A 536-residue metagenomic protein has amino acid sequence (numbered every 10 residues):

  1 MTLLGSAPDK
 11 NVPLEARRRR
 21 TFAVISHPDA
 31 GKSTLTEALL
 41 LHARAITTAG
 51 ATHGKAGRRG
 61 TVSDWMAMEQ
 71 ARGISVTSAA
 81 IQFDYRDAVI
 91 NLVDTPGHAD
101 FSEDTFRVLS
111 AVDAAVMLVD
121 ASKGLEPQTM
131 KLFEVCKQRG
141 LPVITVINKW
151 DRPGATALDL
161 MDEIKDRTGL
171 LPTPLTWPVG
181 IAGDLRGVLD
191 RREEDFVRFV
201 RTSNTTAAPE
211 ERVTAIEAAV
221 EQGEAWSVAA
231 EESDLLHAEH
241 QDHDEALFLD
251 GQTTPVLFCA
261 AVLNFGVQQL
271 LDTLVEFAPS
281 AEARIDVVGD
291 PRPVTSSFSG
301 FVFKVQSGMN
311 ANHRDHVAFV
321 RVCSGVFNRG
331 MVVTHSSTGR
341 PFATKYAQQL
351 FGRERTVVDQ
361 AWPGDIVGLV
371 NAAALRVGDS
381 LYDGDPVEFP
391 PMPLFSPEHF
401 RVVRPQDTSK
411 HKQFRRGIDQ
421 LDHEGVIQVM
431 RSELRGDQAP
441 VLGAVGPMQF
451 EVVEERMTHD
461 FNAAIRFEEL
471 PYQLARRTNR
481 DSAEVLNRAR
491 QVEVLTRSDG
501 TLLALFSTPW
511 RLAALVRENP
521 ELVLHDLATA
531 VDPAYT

Functional and structural regions predicted by a protein language model:
M1-T536: Structural and coupling elements of P-loop NTPases
